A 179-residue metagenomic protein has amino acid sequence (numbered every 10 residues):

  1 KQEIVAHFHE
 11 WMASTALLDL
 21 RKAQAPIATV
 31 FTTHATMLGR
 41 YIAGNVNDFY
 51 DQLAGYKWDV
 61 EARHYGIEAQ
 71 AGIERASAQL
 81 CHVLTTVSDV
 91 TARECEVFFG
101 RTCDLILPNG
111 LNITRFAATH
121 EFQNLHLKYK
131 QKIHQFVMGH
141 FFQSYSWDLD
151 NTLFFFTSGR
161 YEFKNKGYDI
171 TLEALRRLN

Functional and structural regions predicted by a protein language model:
K1-N179: Catalytic cores of nucleotide-sugar-dependent glycosyltransferases that transfer UDP/GDP/TDP-activated
